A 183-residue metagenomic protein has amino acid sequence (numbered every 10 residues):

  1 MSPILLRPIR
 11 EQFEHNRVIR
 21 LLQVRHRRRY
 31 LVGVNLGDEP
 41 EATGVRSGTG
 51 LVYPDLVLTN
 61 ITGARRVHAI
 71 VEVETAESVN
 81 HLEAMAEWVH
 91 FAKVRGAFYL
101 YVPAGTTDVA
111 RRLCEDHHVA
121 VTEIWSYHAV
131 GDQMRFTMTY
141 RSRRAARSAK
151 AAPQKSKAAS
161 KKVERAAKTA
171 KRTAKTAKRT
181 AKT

Functional and structural regions predicted by a protein language model:
M1-A69, E77: Active-site metal-binding core of divalent-cation-utilizing nuclease and nuclease-like domains
Y30, Y53, Y99-Y101, Y127 (+1 more regions): Sequence-level detector for tyrosine residue identity
T43, T49, T59-T62, T75 (+6 more regions): Residue-identity detector for threonine
A64-H81, R135-S148: Hydrophobic transmembrane alpha-helix bundles
R66-H68, T75-H118, E123-I124: Catalytic cores of nucleic-acid endonucleases
G105-P153, A159: Domain-level recognition of nuclease-like catalytic cores that cleave nucleotide substrates
A145-T183: Polybasic, lysine-enriched low-complexity intrinsically disordered terminal tails
